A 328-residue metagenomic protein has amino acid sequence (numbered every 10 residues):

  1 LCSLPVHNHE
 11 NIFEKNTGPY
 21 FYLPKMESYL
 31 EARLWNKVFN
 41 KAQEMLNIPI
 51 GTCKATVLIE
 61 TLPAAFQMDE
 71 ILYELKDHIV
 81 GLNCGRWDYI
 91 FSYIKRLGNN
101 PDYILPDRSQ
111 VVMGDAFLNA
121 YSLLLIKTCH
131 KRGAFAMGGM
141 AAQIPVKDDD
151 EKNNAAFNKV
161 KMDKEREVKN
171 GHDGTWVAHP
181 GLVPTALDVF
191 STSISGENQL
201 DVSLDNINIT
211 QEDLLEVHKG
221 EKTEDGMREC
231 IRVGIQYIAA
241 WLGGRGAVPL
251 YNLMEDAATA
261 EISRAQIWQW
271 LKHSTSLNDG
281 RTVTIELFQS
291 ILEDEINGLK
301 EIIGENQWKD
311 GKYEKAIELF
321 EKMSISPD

Functional and structural regions predicted by a protein language model:
L1-D328: Expand to "…catalyze enediolate/carbanion chemistry for C-C bond making/breaking, isomerization, decarboxylation
